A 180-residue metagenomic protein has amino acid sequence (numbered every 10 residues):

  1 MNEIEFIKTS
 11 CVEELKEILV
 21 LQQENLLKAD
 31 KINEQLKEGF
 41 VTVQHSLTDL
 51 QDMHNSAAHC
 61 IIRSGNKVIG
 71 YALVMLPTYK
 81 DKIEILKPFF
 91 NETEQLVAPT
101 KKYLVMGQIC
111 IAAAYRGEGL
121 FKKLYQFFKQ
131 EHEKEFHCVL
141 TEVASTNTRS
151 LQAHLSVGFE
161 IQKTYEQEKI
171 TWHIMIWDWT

Functional and structural regions predicted by a protein language model:
M1-K16, V20-D30: Conserved N-terminal entry element of GNAT/NAT acetyltransferase domains
L26-T48: Conserved GNAT-fold acetyl-CoA-binding loop/helix
L47-I61, P77-K82, V105: A short helix-loop-beta-strand connector motif used in the catalytic cores of GNAT acetyltransferases and, in some
L73-Q108: Conserved acyl-donor/pantetheine-binding loop and adjacent beta-alpha core of acyl/acetyltransferases and related
L104-M106, H132-A144: Conserved GNAT acetyl-CoA-binding A-motif
Q108-I111, G117-Q130, Q152, S156: Conserved acetyl-CoA-binding loop-helix of GNAT-fold acetyltransferases
I111-R116, V139-L151: Conserved beta-strand-loop-alpha-helix junction that forms the acyl-donor binding cleft
E142, L155-I174: Conserved catalytic-core motifs of GNAT/GCN5-like acyltransferases
